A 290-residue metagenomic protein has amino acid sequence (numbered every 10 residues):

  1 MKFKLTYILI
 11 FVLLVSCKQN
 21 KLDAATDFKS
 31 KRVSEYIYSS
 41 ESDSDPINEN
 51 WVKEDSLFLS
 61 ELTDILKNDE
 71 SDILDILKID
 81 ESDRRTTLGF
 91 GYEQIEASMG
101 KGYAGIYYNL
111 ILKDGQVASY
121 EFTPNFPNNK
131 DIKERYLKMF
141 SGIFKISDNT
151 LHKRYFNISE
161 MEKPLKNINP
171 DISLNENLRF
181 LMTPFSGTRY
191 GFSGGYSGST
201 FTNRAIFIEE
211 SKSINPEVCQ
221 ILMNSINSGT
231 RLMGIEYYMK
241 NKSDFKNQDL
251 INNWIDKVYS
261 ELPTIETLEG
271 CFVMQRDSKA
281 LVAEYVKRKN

Functional and structural regions predicted by a protein language model:
M1-T6: Bacterial N-terminal signal peptides that target proteins for export
I8-F11: Hydrophobic alpha-helical targeting segments used for export or membrane insertion
L13-S16: C-terminal motif of bacterial Sec signal peptides marking the signal peptidase cleavage site
K18-N20: Bacterial signal peptide processing site
L22-E217, L222-G229, Y238-N241, Q248-N290: Extended repeat-based scaffolds of very large eukaryotic assembly and lipid-transport proteins
G234-I235: Hydrophobic core positions within HEAT/HEAT-like alpha-solenoid repeats
